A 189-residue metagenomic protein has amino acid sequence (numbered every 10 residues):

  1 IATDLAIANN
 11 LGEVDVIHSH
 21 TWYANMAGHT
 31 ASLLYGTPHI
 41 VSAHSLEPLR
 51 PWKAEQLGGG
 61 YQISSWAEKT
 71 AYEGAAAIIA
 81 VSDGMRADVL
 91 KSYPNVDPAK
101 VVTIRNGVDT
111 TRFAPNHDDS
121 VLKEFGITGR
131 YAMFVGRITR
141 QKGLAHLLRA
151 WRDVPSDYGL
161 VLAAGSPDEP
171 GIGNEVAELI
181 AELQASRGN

Functional and structural regions predicted by a protein language model:
I17-H18, G74-D83, V102: A short beta-strand/loop micro-motif in the catalytic core of glycosyltransferases that engages the nucleotide-sugar
S19-A24, A43: Short His-centered aromatic/hydrophobic patch
P38-I40, P48-T70, A87: Nucleotide-sugar donor phosphate/pyrophosphate-binding loop at the beta->alpha transition of glycosyltransferases
V81, I104, F134-G136, A163-G165: Short hydrophobic "strand-cap" motifs at the C-terminus of beta-strands
G84, G107: Carbohydrate-associated surface elements
V108, G159-E178: Glycosyltransferase donor-sugar binding loop
A114-G126, Y131, V176: A short helix/loop element that forms part of the nucleotide-sugar donor recognition site in Leloir-type
E124-P155, L160-V161: Conserved donor-binding/catalytic core segment of Leloir-type glycosyltransferases
